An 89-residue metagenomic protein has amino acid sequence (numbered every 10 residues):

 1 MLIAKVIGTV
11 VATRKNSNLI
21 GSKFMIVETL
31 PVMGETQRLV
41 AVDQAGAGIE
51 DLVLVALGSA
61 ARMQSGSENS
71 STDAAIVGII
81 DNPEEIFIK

Functional and structural regions predicted by a protein language model:
M1-I3, D43-Q44, D81-N82: OB-fold and OB-like single-stranded nucleic-acid-recognition modules and their adjacent interaction interfaces
M1-V32: N-terminal first-folded block
L30, E35, V55-L57: Conserved RNA-binding domains used in RNP assembly and mRNA/RNA metabolism
Q37-A41: Short alpha-helix capping/helix-loop boundary micro-motifs
L54-A56, A60-K89: C-terminal structural segments of small proteins and small subunits
